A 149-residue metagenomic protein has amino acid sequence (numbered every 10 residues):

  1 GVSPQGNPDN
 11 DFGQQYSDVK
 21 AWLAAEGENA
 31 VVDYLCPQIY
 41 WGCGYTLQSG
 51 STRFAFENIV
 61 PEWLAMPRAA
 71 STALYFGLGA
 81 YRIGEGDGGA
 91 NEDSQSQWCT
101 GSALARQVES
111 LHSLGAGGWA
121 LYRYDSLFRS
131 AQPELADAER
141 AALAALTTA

Functional and structural regions predicted by a protein language model:
G1-V19, A70-I83: Aromatic-lined carbohydrate-recognition surfaces of secreted/lumenal glycan-active proteins
D9-Q15, T46-E57: Active-site glycine- and acidic-residue-rich loops that bind and position anionic ligands or nucleotide-like cofactors
A24-S49, E57, E62-A149: Substrate-binding cleft of secreted/luminal carbohydrate-active enzymes
